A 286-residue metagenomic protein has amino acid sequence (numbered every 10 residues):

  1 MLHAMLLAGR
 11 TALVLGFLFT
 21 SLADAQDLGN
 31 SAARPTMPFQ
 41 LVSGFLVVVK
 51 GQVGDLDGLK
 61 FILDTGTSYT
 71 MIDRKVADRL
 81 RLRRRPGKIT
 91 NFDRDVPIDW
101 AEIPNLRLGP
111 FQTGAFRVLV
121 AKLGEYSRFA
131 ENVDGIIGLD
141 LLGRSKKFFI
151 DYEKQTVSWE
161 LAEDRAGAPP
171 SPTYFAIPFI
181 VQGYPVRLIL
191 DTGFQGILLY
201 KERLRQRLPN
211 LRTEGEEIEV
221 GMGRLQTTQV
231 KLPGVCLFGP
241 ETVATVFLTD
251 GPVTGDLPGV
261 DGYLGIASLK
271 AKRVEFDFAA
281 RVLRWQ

Functional and structural regions predicted by a protein language model:
M1-L7: N-terminal secretory signal peptides that target proteins for export/translocation
A8-S21: Bacterial N-terminal signal peptides
A23-Q286: Pepsin/retropepsin-fold aspartyl endopeptidases
